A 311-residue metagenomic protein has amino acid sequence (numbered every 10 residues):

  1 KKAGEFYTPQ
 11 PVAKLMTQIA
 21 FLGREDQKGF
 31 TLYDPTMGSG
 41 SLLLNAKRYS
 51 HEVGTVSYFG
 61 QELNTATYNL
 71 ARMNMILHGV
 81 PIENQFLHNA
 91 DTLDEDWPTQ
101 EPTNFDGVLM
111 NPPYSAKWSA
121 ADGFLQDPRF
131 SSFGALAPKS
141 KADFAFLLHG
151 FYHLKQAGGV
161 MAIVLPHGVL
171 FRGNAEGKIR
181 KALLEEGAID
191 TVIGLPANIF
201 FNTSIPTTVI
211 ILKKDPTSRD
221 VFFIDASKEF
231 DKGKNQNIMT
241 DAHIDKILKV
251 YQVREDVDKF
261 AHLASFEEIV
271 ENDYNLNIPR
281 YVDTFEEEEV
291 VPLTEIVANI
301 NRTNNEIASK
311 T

Functional and structural regions predicted by a protein language model:
E5-M110, S115-F124, F130-F133, A145 (+3 more regions): Conserved S-adenosyl-L-methionine
E95, P102-T311: A conserved structural/catalytic subdomain of Rossmann-like adenosyl-cofactor enzymes
